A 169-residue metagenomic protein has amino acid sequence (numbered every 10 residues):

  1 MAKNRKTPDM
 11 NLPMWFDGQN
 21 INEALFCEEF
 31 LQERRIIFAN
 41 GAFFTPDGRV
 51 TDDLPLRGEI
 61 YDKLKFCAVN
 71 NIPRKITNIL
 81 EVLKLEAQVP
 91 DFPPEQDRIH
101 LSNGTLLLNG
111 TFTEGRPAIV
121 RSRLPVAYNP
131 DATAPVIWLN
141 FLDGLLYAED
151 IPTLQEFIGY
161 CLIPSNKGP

Functional and structural regions predicted by a protein language model:
M1-M10, A42-N71: Short, small/acidic-rich helices and loops at N termini and domain boundaries of DNA replication/processing enzymes
A2-R5, M10, E28, E33-R34 (+2 more regions): Generic cytosolic/nucleocytoplasmic N-terminal low-complexity/intrinsically disordered segments
P8-D17, N70-P73, Y128, A132 (+2 more regions): Extracellular glycan-interacting surfaces
N11, W15-I21, L25, V69-L106: Extended, Lys/Arg-enriched charged tracts that mediate electrostatic binding to polyanionic substrates
F16-R34, Y147-T153: Phosphate-interacting basic helix/loop segments used at nucleotide- and nucleic-acid interfaces
E29-F30, E59, K63-C67, I79-V82 (+2 more regions): Residues that form generic nucleotide/phosphate-binding pockets
R34-P55, I99-H100, T105-P169: P-loop NTPase catalytic core of nucleic-acid-dependent motor ATPases
